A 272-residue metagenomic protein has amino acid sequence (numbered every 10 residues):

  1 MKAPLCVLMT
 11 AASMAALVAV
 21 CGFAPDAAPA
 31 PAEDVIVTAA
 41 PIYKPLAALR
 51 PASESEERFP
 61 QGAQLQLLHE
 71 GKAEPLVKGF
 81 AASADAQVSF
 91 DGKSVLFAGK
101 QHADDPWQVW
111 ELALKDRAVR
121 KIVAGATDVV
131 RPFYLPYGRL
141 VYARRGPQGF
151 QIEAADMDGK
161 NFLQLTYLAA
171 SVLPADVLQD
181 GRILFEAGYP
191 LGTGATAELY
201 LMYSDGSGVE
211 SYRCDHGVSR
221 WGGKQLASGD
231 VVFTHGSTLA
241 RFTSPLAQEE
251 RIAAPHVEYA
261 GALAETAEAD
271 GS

Functional and structural regions predicted by a protein language model:
M1-P4: Positively charged n-region of N-terminal signal peptides that target proteins for export
L8-C21: Bacterial N-terminal signal peptides
P25-S272: Sequence signature of WD/YWTD-type beta-propeller architectures
